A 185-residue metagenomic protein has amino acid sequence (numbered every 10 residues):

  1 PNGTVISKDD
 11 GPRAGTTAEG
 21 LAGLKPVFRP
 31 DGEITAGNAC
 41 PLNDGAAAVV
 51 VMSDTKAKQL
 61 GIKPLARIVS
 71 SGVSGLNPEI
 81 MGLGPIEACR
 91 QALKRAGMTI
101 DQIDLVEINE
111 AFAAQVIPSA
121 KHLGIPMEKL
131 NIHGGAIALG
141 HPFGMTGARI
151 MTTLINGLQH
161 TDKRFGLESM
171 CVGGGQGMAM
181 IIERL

Functional and structural regions predicted by a protein language model:
P1-D54, Q59, H122, M127-K129: N-terminal extracellular/periplasmic Venus flytrap/periplasmic-binding protein-like
G3-P12, P78-P85, E110-E128, P142-G147 (+1 more regions): Short glycine/threonine-rich loop-to-helix capping motif typified by GTGT followed within a few residues by an Asp-Pro
P12, D31-A47, V69-R95, I108 (+2 more regions): Active-site pocket-shaping loop/turn-to-helix segments
L21, D44, V50, I68 (+5 more regions): Conserved small-residue
K25-F28, G72, L93-A96, V116 (+3 more regions): Structural signal for hydrophobic packing residues in well-ordered secondary-structure cores of soluble enzyme domains
T35-M52, G147-L185: Conserved beta-strand-centric core segments of catalytic alpha/beta enzyme folds
A57-G61, R90-L105, L123-P126: Phosphate/pyrophosphate-binding loops at sites that engage ATP/ADP/AMP, CoA/4′-phosphopantetheine, polyphosphate
I62-V73, D101-E110, K129-G135, R164-C171: Beta-strand segments within the central parallel beta-sheet cores of soluble alpha/beta enzyme folds
